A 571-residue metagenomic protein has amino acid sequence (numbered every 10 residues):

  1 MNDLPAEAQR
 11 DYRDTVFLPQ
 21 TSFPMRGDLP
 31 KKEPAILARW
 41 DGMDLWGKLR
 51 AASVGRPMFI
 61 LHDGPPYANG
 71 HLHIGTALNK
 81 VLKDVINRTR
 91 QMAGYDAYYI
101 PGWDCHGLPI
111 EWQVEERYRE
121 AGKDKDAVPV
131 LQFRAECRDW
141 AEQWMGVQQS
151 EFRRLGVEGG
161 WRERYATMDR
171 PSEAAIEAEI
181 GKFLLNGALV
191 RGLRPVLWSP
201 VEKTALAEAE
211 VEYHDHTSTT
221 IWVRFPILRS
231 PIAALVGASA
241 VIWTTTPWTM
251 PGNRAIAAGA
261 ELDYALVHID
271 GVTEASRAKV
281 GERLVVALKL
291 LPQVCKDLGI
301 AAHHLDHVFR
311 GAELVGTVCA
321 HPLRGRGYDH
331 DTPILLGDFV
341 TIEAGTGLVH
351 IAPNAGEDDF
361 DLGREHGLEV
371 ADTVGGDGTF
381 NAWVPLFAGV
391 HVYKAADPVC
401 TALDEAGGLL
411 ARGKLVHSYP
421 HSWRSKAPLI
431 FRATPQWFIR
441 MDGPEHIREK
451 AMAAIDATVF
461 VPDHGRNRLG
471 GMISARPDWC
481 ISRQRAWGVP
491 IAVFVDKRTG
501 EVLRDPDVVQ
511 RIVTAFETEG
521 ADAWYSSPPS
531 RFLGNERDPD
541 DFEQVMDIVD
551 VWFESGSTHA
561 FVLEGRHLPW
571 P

Functional and structural regions predicted by a protein language model:
E7-P109, R162, A166, P171-A178 (+5 more regions): Structured secondary-structure scaffolds
R117-E142: A charged helix-plus-loop insertion that forms the helical arch/lid used to bind and gate nucleic-acid substrates
L131, A135, V196-V241, W248-M250: Active-site cores that bind ATP or allylic diphosphates and position pyrophosphate for catalysis
G187: Gly/Thr-rich phosphate-binding loop signature of adenosyl cofactor/nucleotide-binding cores
G237, G281, G311-G316, L386-A396: A glycine-biased structural micro-motif
G378-W383: Short acidic beta-strand-loop surface patches of small beta-rich interaction domains
K394-Y419: Phosphate/diphosphate-binding loops
